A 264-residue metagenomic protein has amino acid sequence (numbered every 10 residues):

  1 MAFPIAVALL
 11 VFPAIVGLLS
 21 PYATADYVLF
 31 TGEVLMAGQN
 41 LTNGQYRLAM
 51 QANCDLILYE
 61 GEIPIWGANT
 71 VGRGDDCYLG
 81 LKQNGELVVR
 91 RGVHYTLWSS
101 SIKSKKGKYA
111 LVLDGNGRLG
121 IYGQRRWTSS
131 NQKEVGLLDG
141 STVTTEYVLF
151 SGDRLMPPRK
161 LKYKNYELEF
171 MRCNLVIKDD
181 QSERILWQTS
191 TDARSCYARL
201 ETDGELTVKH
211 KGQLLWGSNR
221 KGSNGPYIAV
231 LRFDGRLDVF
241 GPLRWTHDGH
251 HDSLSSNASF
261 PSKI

Functional and structural regions predicted by a protein language model:
A2-I264: Beta-rich ligand-binding surfaces for carbohydrates and other polyanions
